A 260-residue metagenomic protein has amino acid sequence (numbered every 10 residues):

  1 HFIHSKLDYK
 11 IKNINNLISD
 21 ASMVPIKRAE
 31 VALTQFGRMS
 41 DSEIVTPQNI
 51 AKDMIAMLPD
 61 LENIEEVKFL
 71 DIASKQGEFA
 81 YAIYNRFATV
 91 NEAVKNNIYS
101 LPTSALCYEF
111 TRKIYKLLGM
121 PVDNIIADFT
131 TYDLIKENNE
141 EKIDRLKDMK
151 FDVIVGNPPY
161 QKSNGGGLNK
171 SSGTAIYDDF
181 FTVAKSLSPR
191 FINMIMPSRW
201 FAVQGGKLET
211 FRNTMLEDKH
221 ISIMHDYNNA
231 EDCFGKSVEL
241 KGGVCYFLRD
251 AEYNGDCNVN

Functional and structural regions predicted by a protein language model:
H1-M224, N229-C233, E239, G243 (+1 more regions): SAM-dependent methyltransferase catalytic region
